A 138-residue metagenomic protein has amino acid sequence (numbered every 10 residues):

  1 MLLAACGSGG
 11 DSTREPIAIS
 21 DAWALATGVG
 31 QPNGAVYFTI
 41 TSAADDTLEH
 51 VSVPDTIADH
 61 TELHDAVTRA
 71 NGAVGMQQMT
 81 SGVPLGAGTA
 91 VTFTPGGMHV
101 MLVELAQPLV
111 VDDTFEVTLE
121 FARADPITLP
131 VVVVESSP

Functional and structural regions predicted by a protein language model:
L2-A5: C-terminal motif of bacterial Sec signal peptides marking the signal peptidase cleavage site
S8: Short, conserved catalytic or interaction motifs in soluble domains
D11-P138: Compact, glycine-rich, soluble single-domain proteins
